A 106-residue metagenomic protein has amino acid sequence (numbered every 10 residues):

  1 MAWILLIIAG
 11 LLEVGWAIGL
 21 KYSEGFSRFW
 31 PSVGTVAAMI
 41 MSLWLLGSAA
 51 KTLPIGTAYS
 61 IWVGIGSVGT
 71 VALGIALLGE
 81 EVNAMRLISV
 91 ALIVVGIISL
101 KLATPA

Functional and structural regions predicted by a protein language model:
M1-A106: Polytopic alpha-helical membrane proteins, predominantly small-molecule transporters/carriers
